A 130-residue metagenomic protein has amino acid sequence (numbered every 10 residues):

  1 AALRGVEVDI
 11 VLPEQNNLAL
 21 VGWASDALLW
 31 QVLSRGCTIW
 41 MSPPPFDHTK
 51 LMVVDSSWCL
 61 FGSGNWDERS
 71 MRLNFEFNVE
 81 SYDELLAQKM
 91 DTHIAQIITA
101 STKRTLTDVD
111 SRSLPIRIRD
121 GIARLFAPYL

Functional and structural regions predicted by a protein language model:
A1-L130: PLD/PLD-like phosphodiesterase catalytic module centered on the HKD motif
